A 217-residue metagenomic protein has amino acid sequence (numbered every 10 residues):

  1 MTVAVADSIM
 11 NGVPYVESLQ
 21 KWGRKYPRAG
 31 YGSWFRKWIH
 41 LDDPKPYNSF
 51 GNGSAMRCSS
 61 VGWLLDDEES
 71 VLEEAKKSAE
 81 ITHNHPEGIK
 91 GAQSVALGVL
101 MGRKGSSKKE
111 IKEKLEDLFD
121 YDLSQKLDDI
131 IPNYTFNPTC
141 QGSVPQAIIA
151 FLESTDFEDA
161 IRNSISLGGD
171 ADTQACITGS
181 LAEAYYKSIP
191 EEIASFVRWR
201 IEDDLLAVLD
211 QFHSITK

Functional and structural regions predicted by a protein language model:
M1-K217: Structured, active/binding-site neighborhoods that engage oxygen-rich ligands
